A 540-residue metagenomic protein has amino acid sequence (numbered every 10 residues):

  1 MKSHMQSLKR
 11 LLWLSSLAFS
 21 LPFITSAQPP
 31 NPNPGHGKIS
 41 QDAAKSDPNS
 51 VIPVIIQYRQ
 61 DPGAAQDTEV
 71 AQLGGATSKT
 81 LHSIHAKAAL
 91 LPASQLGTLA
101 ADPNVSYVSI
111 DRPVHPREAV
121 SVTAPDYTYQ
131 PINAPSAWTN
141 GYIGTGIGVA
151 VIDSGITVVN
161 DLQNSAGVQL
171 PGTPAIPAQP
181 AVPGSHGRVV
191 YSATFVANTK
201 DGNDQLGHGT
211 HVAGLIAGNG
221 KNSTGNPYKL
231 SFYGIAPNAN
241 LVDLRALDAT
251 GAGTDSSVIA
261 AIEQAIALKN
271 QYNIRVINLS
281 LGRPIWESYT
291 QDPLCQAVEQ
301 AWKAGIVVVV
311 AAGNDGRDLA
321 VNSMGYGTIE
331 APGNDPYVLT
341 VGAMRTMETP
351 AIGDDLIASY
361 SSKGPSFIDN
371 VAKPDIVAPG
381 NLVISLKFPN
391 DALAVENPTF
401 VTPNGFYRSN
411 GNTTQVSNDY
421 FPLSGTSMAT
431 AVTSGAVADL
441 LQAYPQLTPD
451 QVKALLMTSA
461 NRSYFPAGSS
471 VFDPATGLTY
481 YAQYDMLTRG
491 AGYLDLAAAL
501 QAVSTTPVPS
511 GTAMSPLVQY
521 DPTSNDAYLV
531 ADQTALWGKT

Functional and structural regions predicted by a protein language model:
K2-N140, I147-G148, S165-G167, P516: Autoinhibitory N-terminal propeptides
Q28-P32, P48-N49, T68, A76 (+13 more regions): Subtilisin-like serine protease catalytic core
S40-K45, Y228, F232-Y233, I274-N278 (+4 more regions): C-terminal subdomain of the subtilisin-like protease fold in secreted/lumenal serine endopeptidases
A64, T68-A71, A93-G97, A101-P103 (+9 more regions): Solvent-exposed, polar/charged alpha-helical surfaces in well-ordered, non-transmembrane soluble domains, broadly
Q95, P227-S231, L294-V298, N322-I329 (+1 more regions): Short beta-alpha junctions and helix-cap segments that line functional grooves
V120-V122, I152, L162, I274 (+5 more regions): Structured lumen-facing ectodomains of secretory-pathway proteins
V196-Q205, E396-P398, T413-M428: Short pre-catalytic strand/loop immediately N-terminal to key active-site residues, enriched for Gly-Thr
T290-V308: Catalytic-core regions built around general acid/base machinery
